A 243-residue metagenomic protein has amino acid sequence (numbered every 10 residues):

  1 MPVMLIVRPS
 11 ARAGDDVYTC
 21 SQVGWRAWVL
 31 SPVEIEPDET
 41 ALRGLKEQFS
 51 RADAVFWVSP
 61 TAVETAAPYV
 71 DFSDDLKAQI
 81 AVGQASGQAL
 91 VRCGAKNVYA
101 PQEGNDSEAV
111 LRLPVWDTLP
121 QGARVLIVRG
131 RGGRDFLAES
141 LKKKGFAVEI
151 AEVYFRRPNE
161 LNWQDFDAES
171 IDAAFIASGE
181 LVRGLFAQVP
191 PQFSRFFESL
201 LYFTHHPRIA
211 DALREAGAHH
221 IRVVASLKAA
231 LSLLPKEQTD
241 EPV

Functional and structural regions predicted by a protein language model:
M1-V243: Signature of uroporphyrinogen-III synthase
